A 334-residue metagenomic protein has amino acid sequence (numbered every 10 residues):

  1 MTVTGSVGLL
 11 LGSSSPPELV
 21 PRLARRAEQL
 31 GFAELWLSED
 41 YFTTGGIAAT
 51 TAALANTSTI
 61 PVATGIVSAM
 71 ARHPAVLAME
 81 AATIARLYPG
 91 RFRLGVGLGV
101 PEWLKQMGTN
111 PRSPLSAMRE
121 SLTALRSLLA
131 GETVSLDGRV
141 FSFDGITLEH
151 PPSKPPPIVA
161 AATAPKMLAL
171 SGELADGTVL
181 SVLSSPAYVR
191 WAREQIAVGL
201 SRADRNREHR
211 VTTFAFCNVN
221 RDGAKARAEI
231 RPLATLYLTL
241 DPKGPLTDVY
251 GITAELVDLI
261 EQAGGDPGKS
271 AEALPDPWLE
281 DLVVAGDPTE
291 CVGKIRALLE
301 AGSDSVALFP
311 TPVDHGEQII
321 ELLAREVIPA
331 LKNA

Functional and structural regions predicted by a protein language model:
M1-A334: Active-site-adjacent structural elements that line small-molecule/cofactor binding pockets in enzymes
